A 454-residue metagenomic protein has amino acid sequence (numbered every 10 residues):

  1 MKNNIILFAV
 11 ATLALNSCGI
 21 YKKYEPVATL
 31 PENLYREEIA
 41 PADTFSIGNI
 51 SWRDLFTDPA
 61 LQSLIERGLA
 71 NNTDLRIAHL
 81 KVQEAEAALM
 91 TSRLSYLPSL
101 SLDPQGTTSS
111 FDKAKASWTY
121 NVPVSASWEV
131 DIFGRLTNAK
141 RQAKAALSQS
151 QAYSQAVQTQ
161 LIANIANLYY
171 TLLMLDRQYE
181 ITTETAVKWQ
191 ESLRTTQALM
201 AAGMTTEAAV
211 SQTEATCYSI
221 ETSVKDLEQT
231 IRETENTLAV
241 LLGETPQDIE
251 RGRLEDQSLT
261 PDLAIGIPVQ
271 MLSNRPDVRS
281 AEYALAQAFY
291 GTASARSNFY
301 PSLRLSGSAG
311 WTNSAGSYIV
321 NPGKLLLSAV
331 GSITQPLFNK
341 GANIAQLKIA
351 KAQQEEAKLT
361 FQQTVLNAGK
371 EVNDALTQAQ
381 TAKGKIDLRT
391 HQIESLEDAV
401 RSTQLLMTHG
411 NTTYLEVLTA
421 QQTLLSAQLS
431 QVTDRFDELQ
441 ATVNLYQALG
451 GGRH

Functional and structural regions predicted by a protein language model:
M1-N16: Sec-dependent bacterial lipoprotein signal peptides
L7, G19, K23, L259 (+2 more regions): Acidic, low-complexity, intrinsically disordered peripheral segments
C18-R36, E66-D131, E233-I249, D262 (+3 more regions): A small-residue-enriched
I39-R67: Regulatory alphaC helix of protein kinase catalytic domains
R76-I77, R93-L94, V130-Q158, A208 (+8 more regions): Sec/SRP-type N-terminal targeting helices
A145, A152-I267, Q378, A382 (+3 more regions): Periplasmic alpha-helical coiled-coil/stalk elements that build and connect Gram-negative outer-membrane
M200-M204, M407-N411, A448-G452: A short glycine-centered flexible hinge/capping loop motif at secondary-structure junctions
A208, N411-T433: Short terminal targeting/anchoring segments
